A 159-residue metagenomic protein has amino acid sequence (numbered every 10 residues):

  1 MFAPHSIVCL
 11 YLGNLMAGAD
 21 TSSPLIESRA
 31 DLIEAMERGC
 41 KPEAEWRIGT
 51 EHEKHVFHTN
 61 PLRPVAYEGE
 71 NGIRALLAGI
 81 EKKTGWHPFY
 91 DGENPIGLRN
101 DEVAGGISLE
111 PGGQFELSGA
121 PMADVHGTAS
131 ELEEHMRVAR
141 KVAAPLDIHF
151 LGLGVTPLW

Functional and structural regions predicted by a protein language model:
G13-W159: Terminal catalytic/cofactor-binding subdomain
